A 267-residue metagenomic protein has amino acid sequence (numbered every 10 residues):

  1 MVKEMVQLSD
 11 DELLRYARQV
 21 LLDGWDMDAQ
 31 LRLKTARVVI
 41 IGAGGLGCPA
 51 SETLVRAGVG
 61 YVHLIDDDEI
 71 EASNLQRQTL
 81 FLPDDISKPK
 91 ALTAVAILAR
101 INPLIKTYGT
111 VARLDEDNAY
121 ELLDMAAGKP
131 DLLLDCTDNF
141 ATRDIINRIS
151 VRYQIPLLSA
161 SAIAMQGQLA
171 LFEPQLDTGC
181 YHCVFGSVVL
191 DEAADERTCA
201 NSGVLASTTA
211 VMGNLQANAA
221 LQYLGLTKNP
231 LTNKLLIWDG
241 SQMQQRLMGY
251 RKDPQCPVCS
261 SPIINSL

Functional and structural regions predicted by a protein language model:
M1-L267: Adenine nucleotide-associated cytosolic modules
